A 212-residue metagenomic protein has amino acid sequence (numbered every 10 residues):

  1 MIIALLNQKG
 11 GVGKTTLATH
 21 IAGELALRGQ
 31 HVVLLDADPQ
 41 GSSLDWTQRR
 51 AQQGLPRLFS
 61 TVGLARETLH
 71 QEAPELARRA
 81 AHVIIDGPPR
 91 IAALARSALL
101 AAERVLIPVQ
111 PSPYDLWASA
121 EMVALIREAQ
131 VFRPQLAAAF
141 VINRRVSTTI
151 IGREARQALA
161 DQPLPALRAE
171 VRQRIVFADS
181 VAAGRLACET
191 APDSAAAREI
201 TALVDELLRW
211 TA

Functional and structural regions predicted by a protein language model:
I2, L6-Q8, G23-R96, F132 (+2 more regions): P-loop/Walker-type NTP enzyme "switch/lid" segment
K14: Conserved lysine of the Walker
L17: Hydrophobic positions on the alpha1 helix immediately C-terminal to the Walker A/P-loop
L94-P113: Inter-motif core of Ras-like GTPase G domains
S119-F132: Conserved C-terminal guanine-recognition region of P-loop GTPase G domains, centered on the G4
R144-V146, Q157-R185: Beta-strand-loop-alpha "switch" segments that mediate conformational coupling across diverse proteins
G184-A212: NTP-binding/hydrolysis catalytic cores, primarily Walker-type P-loop NTPases
